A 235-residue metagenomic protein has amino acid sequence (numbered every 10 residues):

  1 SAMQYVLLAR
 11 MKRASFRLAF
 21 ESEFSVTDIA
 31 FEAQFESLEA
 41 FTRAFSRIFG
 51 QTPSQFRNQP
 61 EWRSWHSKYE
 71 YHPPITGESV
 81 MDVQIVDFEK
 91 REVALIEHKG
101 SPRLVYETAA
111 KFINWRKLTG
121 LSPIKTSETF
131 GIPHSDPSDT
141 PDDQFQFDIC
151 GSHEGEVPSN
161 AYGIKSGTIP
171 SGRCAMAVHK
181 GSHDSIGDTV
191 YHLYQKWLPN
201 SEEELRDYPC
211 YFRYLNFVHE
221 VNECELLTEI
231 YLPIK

Functional and structural regions predicted by a protein language model:
Q4, K12, F16, F20 (+3 more regions): A solvent-exposed interaction/effector surface
